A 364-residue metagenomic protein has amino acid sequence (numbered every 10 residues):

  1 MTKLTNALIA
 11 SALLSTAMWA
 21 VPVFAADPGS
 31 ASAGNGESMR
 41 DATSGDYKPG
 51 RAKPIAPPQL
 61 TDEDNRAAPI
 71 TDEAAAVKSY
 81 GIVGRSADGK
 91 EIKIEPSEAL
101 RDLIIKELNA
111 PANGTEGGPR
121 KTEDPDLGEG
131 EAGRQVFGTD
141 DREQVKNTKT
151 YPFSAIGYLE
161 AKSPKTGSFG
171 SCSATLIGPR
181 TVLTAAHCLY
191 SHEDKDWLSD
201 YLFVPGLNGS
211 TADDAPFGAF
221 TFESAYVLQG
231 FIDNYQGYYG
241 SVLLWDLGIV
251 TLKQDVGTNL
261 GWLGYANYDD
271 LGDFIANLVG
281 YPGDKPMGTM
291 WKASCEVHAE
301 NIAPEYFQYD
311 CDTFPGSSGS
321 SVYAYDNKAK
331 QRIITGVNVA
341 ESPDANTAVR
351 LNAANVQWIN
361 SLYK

Functional and structural regions predicted by a protein language model:
M1-I9: Bacterial N-terminal signal peptides that target proteins for export
A20-P22: N-terminal signal peptide c-region/cleavage motif recognized by signal peptidases
A25-L176: Protease-domain processing segments flanking chymotrypsin-fold serine proteases, especially trypsin-like
G138-S154, E160-T166, S171, Y190 (+1 more regions): Conserved catalytic-core segment of clan PA serine endopeptidases
R180, T184: Cytochrome P450 catalytic-core helices
A185-C188, T335-D344: Short beta->alpha transition motifs characteristic of CBS
S241-G316, N346-N355, N360: Chymotrypsin/trypsin-fold serine protease catalytic domain
D312-N338: Catalytic nucleophile loop of clan PA
